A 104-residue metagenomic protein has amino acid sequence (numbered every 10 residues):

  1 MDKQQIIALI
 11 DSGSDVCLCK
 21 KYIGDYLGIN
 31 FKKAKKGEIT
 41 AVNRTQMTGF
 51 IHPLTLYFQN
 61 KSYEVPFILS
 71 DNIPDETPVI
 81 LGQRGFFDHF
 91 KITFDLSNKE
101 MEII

Functional and structural regions predicted by a protein language model:
M1-I104: Pepsin/retropepsin-fold aspartyl endopeptidases
